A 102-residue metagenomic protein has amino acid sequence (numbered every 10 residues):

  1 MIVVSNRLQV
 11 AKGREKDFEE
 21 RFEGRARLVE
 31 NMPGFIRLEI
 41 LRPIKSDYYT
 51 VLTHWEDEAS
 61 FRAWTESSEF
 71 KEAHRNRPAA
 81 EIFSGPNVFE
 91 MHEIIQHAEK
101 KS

Functional and structural regions predicted by a protein language model:
I2, E39-S46, R75-S102: Glycine-rich beta-strand-turn "strand-cap" elements at beta-sheet edges
I2-L8, E39-S67: Short, well-ordered beta-strand segments in beta-rich or mixed alpha/beta enzyme and ligand-binding folds
N6, G13, M32, H97-A98: Compositionally biased, intrinsically disordered low-complexity segments
V10-E19: Short, surface-exposed ligand-recognition loops at beta-strand->loop->(often short) alpha-helix junctions that present
K16, A59-F61, H97: Residue-level signal for secondary-structure boundary sites
F22, A26: Short amphipathic alpha-helical/adjacent loop interface patches that line ligand and macromolecule-binding sites
R27-I36, H54-V88: An amphipathic, aromatic/His-enriched active-site/gating alpha helix that lines ligand/cofactor pockets
